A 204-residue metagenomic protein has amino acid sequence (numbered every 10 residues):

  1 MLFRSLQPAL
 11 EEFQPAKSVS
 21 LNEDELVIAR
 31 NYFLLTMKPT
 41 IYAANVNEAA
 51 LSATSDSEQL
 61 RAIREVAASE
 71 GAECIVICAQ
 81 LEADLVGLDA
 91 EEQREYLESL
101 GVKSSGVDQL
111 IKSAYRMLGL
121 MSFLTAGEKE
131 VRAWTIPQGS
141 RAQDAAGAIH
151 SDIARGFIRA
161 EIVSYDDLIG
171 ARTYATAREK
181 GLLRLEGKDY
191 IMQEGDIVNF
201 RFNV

Functional and structural regions predicted by a protein language model:
M1-L2: Short, small-residue-biased leader/transition segments that mark boundaries at the very start of proteins
Q7-Q14: A structural signal for well-ordered alpha-helices, especially hydrophobic packing surfaces of coiled-coils
L21-I28: Phosphate-interacting basic helix/loop segments used at nucleotide- and nucleic-acid interfaces
Y32-T36, A67-A68, M192: Conserved catalytic network of the ASCE P-loop NTPase/AAA+ motor domain
P39-I41, N47-G127: Canonical P-loop GTPase G-domain recognition
A79, G87, E130-N199: Nucleotide-binding motor/catalytic cores of P-loop/tubulin-like NTPases across gene-expression machines
F202-N203: Short, surface-exposed secondary-structure boundary micro-motifs
